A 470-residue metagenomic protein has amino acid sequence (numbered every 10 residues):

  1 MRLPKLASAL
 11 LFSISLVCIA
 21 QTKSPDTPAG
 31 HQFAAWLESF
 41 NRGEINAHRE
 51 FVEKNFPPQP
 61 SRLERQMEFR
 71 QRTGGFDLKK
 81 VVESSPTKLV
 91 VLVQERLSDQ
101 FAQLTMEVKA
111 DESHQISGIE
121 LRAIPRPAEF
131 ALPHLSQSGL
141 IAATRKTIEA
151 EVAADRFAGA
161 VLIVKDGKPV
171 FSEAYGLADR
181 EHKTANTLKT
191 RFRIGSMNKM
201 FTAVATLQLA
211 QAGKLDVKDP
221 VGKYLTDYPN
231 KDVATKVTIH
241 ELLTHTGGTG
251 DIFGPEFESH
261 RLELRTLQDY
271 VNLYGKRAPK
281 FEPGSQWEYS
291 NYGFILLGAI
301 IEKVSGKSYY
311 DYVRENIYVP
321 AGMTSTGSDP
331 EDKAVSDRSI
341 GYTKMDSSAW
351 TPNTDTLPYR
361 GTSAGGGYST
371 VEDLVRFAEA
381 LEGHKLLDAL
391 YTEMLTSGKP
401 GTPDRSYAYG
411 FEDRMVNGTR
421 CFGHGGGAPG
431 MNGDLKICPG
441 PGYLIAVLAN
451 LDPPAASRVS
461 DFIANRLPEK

Functional and structural regions predicted by a protein language model:
S8-V17: Bacterial N-terminal signal peptides
A20-N46, R126-A142: Short, low-complexity N-terminal intrinsically disordered segments enriched in polar/charged residues
A35, R42-V90: Short solvent-exposed beta->alpha transition segments
S84-P133: Exposed beta-sheet edge and beta->alpha loop/turn motif
L104-T105, I116-L121, G423-H424, G433-L451: Short, well-ordered beta-strand elements
S136-I194, K276, M345, W350 (+1 more regions): Short, conserved catalytic-motif segment at the N-terminal edge
V152-A160, H182-L242, F281-Y292, T362-G365 (+1 more regions): Short active-site loop at a secondary-structure junction that contains or immediately precedes the catalytic residue(s)
D179, D232-P429: Short, surface-exposed loop or secondary-structure junction motifs that flank catalytic or metal-binding residues
